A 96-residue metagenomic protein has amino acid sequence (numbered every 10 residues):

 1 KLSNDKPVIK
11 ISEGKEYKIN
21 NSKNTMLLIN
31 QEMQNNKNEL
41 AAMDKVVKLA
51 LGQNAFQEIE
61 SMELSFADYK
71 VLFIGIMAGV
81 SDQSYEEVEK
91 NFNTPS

Functional and structural regions predicted by a protein language model:
L2-K6, S12-S96: Short, surface-exposed, charged amphipathic helix/loop patches that serve as local interaction elements
